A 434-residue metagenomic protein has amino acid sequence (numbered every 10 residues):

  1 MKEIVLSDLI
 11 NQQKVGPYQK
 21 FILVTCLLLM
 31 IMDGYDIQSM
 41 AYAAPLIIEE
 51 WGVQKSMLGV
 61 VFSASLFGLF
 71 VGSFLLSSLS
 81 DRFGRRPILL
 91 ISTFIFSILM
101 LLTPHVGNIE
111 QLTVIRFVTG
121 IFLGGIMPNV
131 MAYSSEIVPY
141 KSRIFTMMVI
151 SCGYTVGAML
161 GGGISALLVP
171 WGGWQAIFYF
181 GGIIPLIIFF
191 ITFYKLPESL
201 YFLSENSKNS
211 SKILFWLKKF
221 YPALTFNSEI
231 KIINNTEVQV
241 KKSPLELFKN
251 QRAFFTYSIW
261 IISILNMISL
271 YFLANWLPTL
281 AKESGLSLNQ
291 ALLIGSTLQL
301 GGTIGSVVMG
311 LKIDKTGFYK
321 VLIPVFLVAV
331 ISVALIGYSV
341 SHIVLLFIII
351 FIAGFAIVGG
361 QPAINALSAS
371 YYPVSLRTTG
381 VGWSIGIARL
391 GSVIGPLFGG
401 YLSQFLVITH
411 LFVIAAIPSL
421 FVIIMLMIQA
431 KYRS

Functional and structural regions predicted by a protein language model:
M1-Q12, K195-R252: Intracellular cytosolic loops and amphipathic helices of Major Facilitator Superfamily
M1-Y35: Cytosolic juxtamembrane N-terminal segment immediately preceding the first transmembrane helix of multi-pass
F21-K55, L273-P278: Extracytoplasmic
M40-A41, F248-S306: Extracytoplasmic gate region of multi-pass secondary transporters
G52, G84, H105-Q111, P139 (+2 more regions): Helix-breaking motifs and short loop linkers at transmembrane-helix boundaries and internal kinks in secondary membrane
V71-I109: Conserved MFS/SLC helix-loop-helix module at the cytosolic interface between two early adjacent transmembrane helices
I115-C152: Cytoplasmic helix-loop-helix junction between adjacent transmembrane helices in 12-TM secondary transporters
S142-P170, I184-P185, I387-G395: Glycine-rich segments within core transmembrane alpha-helices of 12-TM secondary carriers
